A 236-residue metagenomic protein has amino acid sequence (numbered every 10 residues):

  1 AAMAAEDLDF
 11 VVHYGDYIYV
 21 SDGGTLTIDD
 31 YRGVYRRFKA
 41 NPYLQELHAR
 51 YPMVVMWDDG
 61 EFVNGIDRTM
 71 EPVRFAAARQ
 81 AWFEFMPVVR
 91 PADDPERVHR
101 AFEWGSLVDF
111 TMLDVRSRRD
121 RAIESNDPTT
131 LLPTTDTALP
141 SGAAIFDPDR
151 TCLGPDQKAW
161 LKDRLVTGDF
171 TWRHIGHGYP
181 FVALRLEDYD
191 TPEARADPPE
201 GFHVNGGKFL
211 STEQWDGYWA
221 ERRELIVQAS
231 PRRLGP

Functional and structural regions predicted by a protein language model:
A1-P236: Long, structured stretches of catalytic cores involved in phosphate-ester chemistry, encompassing
